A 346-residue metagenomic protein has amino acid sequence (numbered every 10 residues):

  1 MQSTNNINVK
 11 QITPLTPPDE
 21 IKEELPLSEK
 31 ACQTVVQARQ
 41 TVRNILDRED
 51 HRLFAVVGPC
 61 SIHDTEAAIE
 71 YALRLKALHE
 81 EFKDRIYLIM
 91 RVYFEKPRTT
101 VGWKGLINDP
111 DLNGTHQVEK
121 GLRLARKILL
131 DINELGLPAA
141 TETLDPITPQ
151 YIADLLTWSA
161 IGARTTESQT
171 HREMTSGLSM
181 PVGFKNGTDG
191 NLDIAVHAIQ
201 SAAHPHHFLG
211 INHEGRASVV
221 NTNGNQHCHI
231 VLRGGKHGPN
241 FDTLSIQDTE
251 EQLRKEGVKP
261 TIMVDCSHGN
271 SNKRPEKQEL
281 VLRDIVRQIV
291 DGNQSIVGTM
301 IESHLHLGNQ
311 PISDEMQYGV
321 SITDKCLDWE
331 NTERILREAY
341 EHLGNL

Functional and structural regions predicted by a protein language model:
Q2-N6, R85-F241, S245-I246, H268-G269 (+6 more regions): Active-site-facing alpha/beta catalytic cores
N5-D47: N- or domain-start disorder-to-order transition segments that initiate the globular core
L46-E49, K76-K83, K127-G136, V220-T222 (+1 more regions): Acidic (Asp/Glu)-rich catalytic clusters
F54-A67, D324: Conserved phosphate/anionic-ligand binding catalytic regions in large, soluble enzymes, centered on
G58, V264, D328: Conserved, mostly hydrophobic/aromatic
T65-A77, T100-I107: Glycine-rich loop at the start of a catalytic domain that most often binds anionic cofactors/ligands
R233-G235, N240, D248-M263: A contiguous, surface-oriented mixed alpha/beta subdomain in the mid-to-C-terminal portion of proteins that forms
H304-N345: Internal helix-turn-beta structural module
